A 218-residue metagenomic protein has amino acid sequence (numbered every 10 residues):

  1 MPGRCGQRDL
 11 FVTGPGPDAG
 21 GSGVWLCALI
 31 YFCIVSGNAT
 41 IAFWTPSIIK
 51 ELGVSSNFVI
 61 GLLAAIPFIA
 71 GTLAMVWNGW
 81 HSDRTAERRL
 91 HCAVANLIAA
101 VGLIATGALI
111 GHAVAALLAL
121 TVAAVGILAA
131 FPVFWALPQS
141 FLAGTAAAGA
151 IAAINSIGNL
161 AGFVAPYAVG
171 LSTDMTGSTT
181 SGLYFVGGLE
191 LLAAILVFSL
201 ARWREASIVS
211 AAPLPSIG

Functional and structural regions predicted by a protein language model:
M1-G23: Intracellular cytosolic loops and amphipathic helices of Major Facilitator Superfamily
G16-G79, F131, W135, A165-P166: Extracytoplasmic gate region of multi-pass secondary transporters
N57-F58, G144-I154: Loop-to-transmembrane helix entry/capping segments in MFS-fold secondary transporters and related SLC/MFSD carriers
A74-E87, T173: Helix-to-loop junctions at the C-terminal end of transmembrane segments in multipass secondary transporters
A86-L137: C-terminal transmembrane helical hairpin of 12-TM major facilitator-type secondary transporters
L137-A148, G177: Paired intracellular helix-loop junctions of major facilitator superfamily
L171-L189: A membrane-interface helix-boundary motif in multi-pass transporters
G188-G218: Multi-pass alpha-helical transporter architecture, strongest for 12-TM Major Facilitator/SLC carriers used
